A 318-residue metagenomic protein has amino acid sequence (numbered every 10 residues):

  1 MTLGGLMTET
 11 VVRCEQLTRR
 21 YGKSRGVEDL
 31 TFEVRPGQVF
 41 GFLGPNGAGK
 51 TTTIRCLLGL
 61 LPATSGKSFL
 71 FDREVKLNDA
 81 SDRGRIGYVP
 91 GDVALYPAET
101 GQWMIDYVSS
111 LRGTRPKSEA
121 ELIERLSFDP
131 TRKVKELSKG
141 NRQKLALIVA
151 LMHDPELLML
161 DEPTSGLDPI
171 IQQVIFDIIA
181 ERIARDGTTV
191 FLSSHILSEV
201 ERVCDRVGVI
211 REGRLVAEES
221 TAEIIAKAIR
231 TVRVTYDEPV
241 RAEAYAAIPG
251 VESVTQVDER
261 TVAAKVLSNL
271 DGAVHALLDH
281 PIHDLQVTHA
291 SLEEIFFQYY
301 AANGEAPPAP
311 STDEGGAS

Functional and structural regions predicted by a protein language model:
L3-G5, K265-S318: C-terminal coupling/interaction segments
E9-C14, R19-R211, L215-A217: ABC transporter nucleotide-binding domains
I105, T261, I282-D284: Short active-site oxyanion
R132, V251-T255, H283-Q286: A short linear hydrophobic-aromatic micro-motif
F176-K265: ABC transporter nucleotide-binding domain
